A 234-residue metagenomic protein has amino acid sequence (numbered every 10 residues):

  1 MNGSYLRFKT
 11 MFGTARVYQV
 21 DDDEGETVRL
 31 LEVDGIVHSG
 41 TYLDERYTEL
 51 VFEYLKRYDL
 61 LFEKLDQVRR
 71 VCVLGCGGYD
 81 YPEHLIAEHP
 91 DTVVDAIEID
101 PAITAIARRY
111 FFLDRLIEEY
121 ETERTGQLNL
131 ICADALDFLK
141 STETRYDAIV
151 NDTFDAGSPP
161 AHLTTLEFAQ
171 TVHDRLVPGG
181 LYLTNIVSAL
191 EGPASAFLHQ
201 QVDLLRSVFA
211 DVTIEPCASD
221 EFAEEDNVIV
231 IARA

Functional and structural regions predicted by a protein language model:
M1-Q67, A87: Rossmann-like AdoMet
Y18, N129-I131, T213-E215: General small-molecule cofactor/ligand-binding pocket signal
E49-L183, E191-L198, V202, R206 (+1 more regions): The AdoMet/dcAdoMet-binding core of the Class I SAM-like
L183-N185, E215, I231: Conserved active-site loop/cleft motifs that coordinate metal ions or position small ligands
S188, A218: Active-site-proximal loop/turn and secondary-structure-junction residues that shape catalytic pockets, frequently
L204-I214: Structural recognition of alpha->loop->beta junctions
V208-A210, S219-A234: Core SAM-dependent methyltransferase catalytic element
